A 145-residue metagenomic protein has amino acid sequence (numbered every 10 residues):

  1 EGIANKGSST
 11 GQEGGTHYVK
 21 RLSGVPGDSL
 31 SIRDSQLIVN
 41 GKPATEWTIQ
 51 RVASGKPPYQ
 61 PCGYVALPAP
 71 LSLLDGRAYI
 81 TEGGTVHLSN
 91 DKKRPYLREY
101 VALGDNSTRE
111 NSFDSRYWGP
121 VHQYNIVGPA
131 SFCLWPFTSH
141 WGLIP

Functional and structural regions predicted by a protein language model:
E1-P145: Soluble "head" domains of membrane/secretory-pathway proteins
